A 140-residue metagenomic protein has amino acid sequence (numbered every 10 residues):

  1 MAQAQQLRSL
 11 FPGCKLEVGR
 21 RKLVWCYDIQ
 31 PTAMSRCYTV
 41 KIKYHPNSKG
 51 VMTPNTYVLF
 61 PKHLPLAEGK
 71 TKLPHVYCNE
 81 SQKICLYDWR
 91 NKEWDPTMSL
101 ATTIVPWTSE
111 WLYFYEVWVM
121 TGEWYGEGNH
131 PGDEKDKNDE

Functional and structural regions predicted by a protein language model:
M1-L10: Extreme N-terminal tail/first-helix region
S9-P12, L16, Y113, V117: Generic surface-pattern signal
P12-C85, W89, M98-S99: Compact alpha/beta protein-protein interaction domains typified by the UBC
K72-E140: Domain-level detector for trafficking modules
